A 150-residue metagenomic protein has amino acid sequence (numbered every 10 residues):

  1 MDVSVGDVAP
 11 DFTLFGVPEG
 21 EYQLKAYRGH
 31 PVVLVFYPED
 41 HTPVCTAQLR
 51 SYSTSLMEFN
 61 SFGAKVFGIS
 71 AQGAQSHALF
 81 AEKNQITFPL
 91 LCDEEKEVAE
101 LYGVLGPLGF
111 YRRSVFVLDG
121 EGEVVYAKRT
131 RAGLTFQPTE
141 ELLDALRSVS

Functional and structural regions predicted by a protein language model:
M1-S150: Chalcogenol-based redox active-site neighborhoods
